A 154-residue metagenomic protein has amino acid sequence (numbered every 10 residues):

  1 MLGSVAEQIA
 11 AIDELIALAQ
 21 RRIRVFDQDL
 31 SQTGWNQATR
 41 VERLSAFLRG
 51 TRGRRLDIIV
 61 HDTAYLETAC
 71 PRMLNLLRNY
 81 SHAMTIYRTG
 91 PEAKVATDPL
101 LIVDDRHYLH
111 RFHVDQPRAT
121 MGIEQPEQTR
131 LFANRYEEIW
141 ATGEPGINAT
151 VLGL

Functional and structural regions predicted by a protein language model:
M1-A19, G146-I147: An N-terminal domain-start capping segment
A6, A46-F47, R55-L56, E137 (+2 more regions): Terminal leader/tail segments of proteins
L15-Y80: Primarily the HKD phosphodiesterase
D27, R55, V60, R88 (+3 more regions): Long, hydrophobic, amphipathic alpha-helical segments used as structural scaffolds
T85-T129: HKD (HxKxxxxD) catalytic microenvironment of the phospholipase D
V114-L154: Signature of lipid phosphatidyltransferase scaffolds
